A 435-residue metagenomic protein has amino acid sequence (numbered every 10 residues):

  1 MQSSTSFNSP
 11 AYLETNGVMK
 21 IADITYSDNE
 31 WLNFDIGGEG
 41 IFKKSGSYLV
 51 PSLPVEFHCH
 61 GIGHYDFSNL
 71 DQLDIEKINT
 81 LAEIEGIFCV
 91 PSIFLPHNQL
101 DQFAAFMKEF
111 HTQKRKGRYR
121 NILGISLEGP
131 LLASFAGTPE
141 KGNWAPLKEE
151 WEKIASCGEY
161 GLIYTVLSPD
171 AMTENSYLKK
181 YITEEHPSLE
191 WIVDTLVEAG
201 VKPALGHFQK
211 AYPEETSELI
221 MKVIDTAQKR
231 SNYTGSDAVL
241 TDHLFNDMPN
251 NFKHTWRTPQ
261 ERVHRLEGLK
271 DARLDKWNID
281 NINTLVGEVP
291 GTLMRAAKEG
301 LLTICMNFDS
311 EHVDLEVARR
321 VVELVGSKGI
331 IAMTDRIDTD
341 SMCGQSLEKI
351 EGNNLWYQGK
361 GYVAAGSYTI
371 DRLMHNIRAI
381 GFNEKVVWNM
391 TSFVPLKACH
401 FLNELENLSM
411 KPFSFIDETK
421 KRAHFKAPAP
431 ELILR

Functional and structural regions predicted by a protein language model:
Q2-Y12, N16-G17, Y26, N33-N69: Replace "His-x-His-based motif
N29, H58, L127, T241 (+3 more regions): Divalent metal-coordination and catalytic microenvironments
E39-Y48, F103-R118, K153-A155, S217-A238 (+1 more regions): Short amphipathic alpha-helices and their capping/turn segments at secondary-structure boundaries
P54, G61-L70, A82-E83, V90-D101 (+7 more regions): Active-site loop-to-helix "anion-binding N-cap" substructures in soluble metabolic enzymes
E56-H64, E76-A104, Y119-S134, G158-Y177 (+5 more regions): Divalent metal-dependent hydrolysis catalytic cores, especially in the metallo-beta-lactamase
S134-S156: Conserved phosphate-binding/catalytic loop of the ribokinase/pfkB sugar-kinase fold
K148-N283: Extended, charged catalytic domains and RNA/DNA-binding interfaces, predominantly in divalent-metal-using enzymes
F252, T258-M306, R320-E418: His/Asp/Glu-enriched, well-ordered alpha-helical/loop segment that forms or immediately abuts the divalent-metal
